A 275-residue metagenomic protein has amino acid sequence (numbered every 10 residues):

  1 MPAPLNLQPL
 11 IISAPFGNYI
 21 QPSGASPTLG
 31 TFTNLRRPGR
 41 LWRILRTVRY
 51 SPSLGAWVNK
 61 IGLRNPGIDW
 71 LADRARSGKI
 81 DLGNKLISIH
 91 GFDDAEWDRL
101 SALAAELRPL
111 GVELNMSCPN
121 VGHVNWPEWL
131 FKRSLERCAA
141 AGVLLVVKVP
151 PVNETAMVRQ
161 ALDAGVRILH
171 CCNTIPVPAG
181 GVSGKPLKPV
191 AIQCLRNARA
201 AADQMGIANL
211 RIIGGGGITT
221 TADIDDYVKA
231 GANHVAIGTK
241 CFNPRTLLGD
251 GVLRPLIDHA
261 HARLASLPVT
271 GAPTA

Functional and structural regions predicted by a protein language model:
M1-K85, H90-D94: N-terminal capping/small domains of soluble enzymes
A3-I11, D81-S88, A140-P150, A198-G215: Short beta-strand/loop segments at the ligand-binding rim of alpha/beta enzyme cores
I11-P15, G30, L86-H90, E113-S117 (+4 more regions): A cross-family glycoside hydrolase active-site/sugar-binding cleft signature
Q21, A95-E106, V152-G165, R199-A208 (+1 more regions): Catalytic cores of alpha/beta
L29-R36, G111-C118, I168-P178, I218 (+1 more regions): Glycine-rich phosphate-binding active-site loops on the catalytic face of alpha/beta enzymes
L100-P150: Metal-dependent enolase-superfamily TIM-barrel catalytic cores that perform enediolate-based chemistry
M116-W129, M157-L210, P244-V252: Glycine/Thr-rich beta-alpha phosphate-binding loop at enzyme active sites
R254-A275: Extended, intrinsically disordered, low-complexity segments
